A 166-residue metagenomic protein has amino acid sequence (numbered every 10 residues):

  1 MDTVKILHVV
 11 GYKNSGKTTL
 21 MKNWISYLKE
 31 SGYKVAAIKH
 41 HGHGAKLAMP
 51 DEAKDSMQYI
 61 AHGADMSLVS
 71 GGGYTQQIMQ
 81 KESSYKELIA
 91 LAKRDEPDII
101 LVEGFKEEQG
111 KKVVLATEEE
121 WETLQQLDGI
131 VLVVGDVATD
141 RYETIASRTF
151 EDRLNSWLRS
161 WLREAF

Functional and structural regions predicted by a protein language model:
M1-D2, I60, A92-K93, T123-Q126: Solvent-exposed alpha-helices and their adjacent loops that cap or buttress functional pockets in soluble metabolic
M1-H43: Walker A (P-loop) phosphate-binding motif
V4, S31-Y33, A64, E96-P97 (+2 more regions): Short coil/turn connectors at secondary-structure junctions
V10, H41, G73, G104-F105: Anionic group-transfer/hydrolysis microenvironments
I25-Q80: N-terminal phosphate/diphosphate-binding loop that engages ATP/GTP or pyrophosphate donors across diverse enzyme folds
D51-A53, S83-K86, E119: Charged helix-capping and loop-helix junction motifs
I78-E108: Phosphate-binding/switch loop-helix module in NTP-utilizing enzymes
I99-E164: Phosphate/Mg2+-binding loops and adjacent switch elements in nucleotide/diphosphate-handling enzyme cores
